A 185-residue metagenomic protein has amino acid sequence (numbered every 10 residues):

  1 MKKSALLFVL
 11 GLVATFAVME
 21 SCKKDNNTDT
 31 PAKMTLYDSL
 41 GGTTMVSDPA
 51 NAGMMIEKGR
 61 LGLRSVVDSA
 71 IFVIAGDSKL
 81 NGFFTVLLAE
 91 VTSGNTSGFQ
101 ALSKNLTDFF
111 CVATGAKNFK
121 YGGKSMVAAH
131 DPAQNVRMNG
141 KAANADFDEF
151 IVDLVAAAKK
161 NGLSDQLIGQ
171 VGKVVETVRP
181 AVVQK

Functional and structural regions predicted by a protein language model:
M1, T15-F16: Intrinsically disordered, low-complexity regions enriched in Ser/Pro/Gly/Gln/His and often acidic
M1-F8: Bacterial N-terminal signal peptides that target proteins for export
V9-T15: Low-complexity, glycine/proline/serine-enriched flexible coil segments that act as short hinges or interruptions within
A17-S21: C-terminal motif of bacterial Sec signal peptides marking the signal peptidase cleavage site
K23-K185: Core of compact, soluble alpha-helical bundle domains
